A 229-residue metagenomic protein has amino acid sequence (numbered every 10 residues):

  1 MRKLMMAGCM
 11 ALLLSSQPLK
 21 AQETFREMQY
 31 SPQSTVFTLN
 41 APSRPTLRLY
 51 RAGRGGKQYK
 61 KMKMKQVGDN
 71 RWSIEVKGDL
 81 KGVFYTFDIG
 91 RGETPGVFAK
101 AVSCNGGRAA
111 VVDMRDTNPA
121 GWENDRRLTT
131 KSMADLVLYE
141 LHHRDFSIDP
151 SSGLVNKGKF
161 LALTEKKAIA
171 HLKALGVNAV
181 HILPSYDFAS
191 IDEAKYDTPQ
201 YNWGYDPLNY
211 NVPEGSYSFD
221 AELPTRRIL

Functional and structural regions predicted by a protein language model:
M1-L4: Positively charged n-region of N-terminal signal peptides that target proteins for export
A7-S15: Bacterial N-terminal signal peptides
Q17-A21: Sec/Tat signal peptide C-region and signal peptidase I cleavage site
Q22-V36, Q58-E140, D145-G158: The feature marks proteins involved in alpha-glucan
N40-P45, H142: Short proline/glycine-enriched turn/loop motifs at strand-loop junctions of beta-rich domains
R144-V180: A conserved hydrophobic secondary-structure block that centers on an alpha-helix together with its immediately flanking
S152-A162, D192-L229: Aromatic- and acidic-residue-enriched carbohydrate-binding clefts of CAZyme catalytic domains
K173-P199: Carboxylate/His-rich catalytic cores and anion/metal-binding grooves
